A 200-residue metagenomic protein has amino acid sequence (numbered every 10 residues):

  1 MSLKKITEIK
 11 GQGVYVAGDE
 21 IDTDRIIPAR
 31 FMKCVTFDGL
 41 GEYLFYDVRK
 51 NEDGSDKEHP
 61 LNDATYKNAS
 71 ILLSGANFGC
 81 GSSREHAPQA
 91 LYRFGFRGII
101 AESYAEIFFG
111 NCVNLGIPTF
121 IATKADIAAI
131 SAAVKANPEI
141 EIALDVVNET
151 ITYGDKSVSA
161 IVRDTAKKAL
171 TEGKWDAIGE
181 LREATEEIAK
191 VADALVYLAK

Functional and structural regions predicted by a protein language model:
M1-K200: Cytosolic catalytic domains that perform sulfur/thiol-centered chemistry
